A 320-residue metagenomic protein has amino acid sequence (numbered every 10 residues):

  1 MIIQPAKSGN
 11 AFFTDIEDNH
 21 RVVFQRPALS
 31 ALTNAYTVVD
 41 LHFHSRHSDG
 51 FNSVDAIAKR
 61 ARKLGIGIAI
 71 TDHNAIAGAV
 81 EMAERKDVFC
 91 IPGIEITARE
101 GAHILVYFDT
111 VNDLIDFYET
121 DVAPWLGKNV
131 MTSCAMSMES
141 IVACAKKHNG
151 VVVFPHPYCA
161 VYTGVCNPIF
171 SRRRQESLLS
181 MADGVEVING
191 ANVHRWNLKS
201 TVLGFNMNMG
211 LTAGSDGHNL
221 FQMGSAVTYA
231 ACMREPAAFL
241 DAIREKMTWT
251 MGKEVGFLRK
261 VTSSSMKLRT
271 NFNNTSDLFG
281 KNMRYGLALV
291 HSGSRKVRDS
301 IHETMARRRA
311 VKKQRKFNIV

Functional and structural regions predicted by a protein language model:
M1-V39, S45-K59, L64, A79-P92 (+3 more regions): Charged catalytic cores and adjacent phosphate/nucleic-acid-binding surfaces used for phosphate/nucleic-acid chemistry
F43-H47, N149-V152: Short, conserved structural micro-motifs that define repeat-unit consensus positions and nucleotide-binding loops
S45-R46, I68-A75: Ser/Thr-glycine-rich phosphate-binding loops at phosphate-binding pockets of nucleotides, nucleotide cofactors
H73-N74, E95, P157, G217: Short, ordered loop/turn segments at secondary-structure junctions
I96-T97, W125: Active-site PLP-lysine loop of aminotransferase-like
N112-V130: Active-site neighborhood of divalent metal-dependent phosphoester bond hydrolases
P124-F170: Divalent metal-binding pocket/active-site signature
